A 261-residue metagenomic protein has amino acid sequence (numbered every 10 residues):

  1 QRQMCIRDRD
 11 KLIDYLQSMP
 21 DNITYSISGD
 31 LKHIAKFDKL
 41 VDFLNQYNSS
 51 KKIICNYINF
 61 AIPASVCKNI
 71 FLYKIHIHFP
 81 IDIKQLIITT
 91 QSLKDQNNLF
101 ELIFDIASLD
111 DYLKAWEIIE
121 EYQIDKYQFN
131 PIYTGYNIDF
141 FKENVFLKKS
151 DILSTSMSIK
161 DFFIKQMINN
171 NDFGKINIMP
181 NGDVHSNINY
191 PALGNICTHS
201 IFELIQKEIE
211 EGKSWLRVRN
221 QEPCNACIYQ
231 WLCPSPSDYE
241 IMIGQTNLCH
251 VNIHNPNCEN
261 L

Functional and structural regions predicted by a protein language model:
R2-I6: Short, small-residue-biased leader/transition segments that mark boundaries at the very start of proteins
R7-R9, K84, V145-S150: General structural signal for secondary-structure boundaries
K11-P131: Radical SAM/AdoMet-radical enzyme domain recognition
N56-K68, I132-K149, N189-T198, E208-G212 (+1 more regions): Generic structural signal for short, solvent-exposed loop/turn connectors between secondary structure elements
T89, Y112, Y136-E143, E211-L216 (+1 more regions): Low-complexity, flexible helical/coil segments
A115-Y190, L232: A C-terminal junction/extension of Radical SAM enzymes
L193-L261: Flexible mid-to-C-terminal extensions adjoining Fe-S/redox cofactors in radical SAM and related proteins
